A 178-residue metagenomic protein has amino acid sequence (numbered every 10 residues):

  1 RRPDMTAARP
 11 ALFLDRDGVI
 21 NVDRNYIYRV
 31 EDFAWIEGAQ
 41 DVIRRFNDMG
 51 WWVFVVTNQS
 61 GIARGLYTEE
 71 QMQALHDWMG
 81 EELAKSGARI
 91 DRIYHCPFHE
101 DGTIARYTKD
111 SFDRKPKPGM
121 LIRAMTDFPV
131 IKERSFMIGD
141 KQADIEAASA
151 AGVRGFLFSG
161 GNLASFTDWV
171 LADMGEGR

Functional and structural regions predicted by a protein language model:
R2, A7, E70-R92, E100-M137 (+1 more regions): Asp-based, Mg2+/Mn2+-dependent phosphohydrolase catalytic module
R2-F54: Active-site neighborhood of HAD-like aspartate-dependent phosphohydrolases
L14-R16, T57, I138-D140: Active-site flanking residues adjacent to catalytic metal/cofactor-binding acidic residues
D17-G18, H95, M120: Short, flexible segments with low predicted structural confidence
I20-E37, I62-Q71, K85-A88, F98 (+1 more regions): Metal-dependent phosphoesterase signature
W52-N58, D91-C96: Short beta-strand segments at enzyme active-site cores
